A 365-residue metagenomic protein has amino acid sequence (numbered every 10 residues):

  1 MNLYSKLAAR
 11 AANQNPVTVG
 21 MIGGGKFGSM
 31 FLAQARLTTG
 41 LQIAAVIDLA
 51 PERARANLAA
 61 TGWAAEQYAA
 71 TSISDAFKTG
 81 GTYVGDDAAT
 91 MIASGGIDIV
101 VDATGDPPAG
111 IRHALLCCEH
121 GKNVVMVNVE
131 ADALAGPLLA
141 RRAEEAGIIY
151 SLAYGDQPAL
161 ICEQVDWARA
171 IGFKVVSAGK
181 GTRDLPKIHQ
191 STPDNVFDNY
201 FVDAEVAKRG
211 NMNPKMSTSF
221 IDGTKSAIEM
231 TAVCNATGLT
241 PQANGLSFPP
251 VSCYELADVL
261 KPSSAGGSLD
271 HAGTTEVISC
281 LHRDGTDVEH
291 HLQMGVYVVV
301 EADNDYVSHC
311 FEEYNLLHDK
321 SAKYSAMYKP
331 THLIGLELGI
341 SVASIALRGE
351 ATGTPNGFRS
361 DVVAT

Functional and structural regions predicted by a protein language model:
M1-L116: N-terminal glycine-/serine-/threonine-rich beta1-alpha1-beta2 phosphate-ribose binding loop of Rossmann-like
N2-R10, V202-T365: C-terminal catalytic/substrate-binding lobe primarily of soluble NAD(P)-dependent oxidoreductases
G20, G24, D102-D106, V127-D132 (+2 more regions): Glycine- and other small-residue-rich loops at beta-strand/loop junctions that grip anionic moieties
R36-G40, A59, W63, E144-I149 (+2 more regions): Generic secondary-structure signature for well-ordered alpha-helical cores
L49-P51, A89, G105, V129-D132 (+2 more regions): Short, ordered loop/turn segments at secondary-structure junctions
P108-H120, V129-I149, A153-D156, Q164-W167: Rossmann-fold NAD(P)-binding glycine/threonine-rich loop
N123-V125: A short hydrophobic/small-residue beta-strand
A143-E144, S151-I221: Rossmann-like NAD(P)H-binding beta-loop-alpha module
